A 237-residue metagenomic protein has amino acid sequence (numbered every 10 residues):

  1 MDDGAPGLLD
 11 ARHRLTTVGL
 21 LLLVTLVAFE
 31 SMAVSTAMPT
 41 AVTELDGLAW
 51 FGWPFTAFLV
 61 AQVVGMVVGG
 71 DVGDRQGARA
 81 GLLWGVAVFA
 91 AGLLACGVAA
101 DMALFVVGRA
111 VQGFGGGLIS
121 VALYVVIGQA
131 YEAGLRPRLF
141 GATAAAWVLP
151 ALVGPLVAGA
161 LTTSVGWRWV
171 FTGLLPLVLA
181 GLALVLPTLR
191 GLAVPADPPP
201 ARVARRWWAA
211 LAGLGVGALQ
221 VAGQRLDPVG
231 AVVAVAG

Functional and structural regions predicted by a protein language model:
M1-L9: Short, Lys/Arg-rich, polar N-terminal cytosolic tail immediately upstream of the first transmembrane signal-anchor
L8, R12, E44-G47, A100 (+4 more regions): Membrane-interfacial loop-to-transmembrane-helix junctions in polytopic alpha-helical membrane proteins
D10-G19, P199-A212, D227: Juxtamembrane cytosolic amphipathic helices that cap and anchor the N-termini of specific transmembrane helices
R12-T56, G65-G69: Extracytoplasmic
L23-V27, Q112, G116, A212-V216: Hydrophobic transmembrane alpha-helices of secondary-active solute transporters
V67, G73-A210: Helix-loop-helix hairpins in multi-pass membrane proteins, especially solute transporters
L175-P176, G230-G237: Hydrophobic core segments of alpha-helical transmembrane domains in multi-pass membrane proteins
A209-V233: Phenylalanine-glycine-rich, low-complexity intrinsically disordered regions, typified by the FG/GLFG repeat domains
